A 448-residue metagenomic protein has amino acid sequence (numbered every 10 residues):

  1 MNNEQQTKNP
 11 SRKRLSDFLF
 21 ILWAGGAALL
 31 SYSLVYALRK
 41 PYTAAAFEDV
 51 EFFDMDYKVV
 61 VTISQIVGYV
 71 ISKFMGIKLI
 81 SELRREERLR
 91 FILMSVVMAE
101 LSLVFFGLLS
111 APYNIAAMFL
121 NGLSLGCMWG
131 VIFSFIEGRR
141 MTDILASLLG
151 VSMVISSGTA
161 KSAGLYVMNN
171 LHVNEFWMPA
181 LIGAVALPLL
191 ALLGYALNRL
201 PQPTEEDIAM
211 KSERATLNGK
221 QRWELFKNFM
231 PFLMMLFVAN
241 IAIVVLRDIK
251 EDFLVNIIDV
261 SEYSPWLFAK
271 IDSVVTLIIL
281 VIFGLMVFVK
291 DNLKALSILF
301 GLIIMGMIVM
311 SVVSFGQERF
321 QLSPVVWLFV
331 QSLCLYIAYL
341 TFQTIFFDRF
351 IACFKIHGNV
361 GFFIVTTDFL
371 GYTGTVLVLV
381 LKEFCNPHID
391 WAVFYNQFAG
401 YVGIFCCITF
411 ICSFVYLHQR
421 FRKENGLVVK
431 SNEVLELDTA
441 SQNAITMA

Functional and structural regions predicted by a protein language model:
M1-L19, M168-L236, V260, V289-D291 (+1 more regions): Intracellular loop-helix junctions on the cytosolic face of multi-pass helical membrane proteins
L38, D49-S64, M230-M235, V255-I278 (+1 more regions): Loop-to-transmembrane helix entry
Y42, G126-R140, I337-F354: Intracellular juxtamembrane helix-capping segments at the cytosolic ends of symmetry-related transmembrane helices
V59-I80, V274-I282: Central cavity-lining transmembrane alpha-helices of secondary-active solute carriers, predominantly the Major
S95-S110, I303-R319: C-terminal ends and interior cores of transmembrane alpha-helices in multi-pass membrane transporters/permeases
Y113-M128, Q321-Y339: Hydrophobic core of transmembrane alpha-helices in multi-pass small-molecule transporters, especially MFS/SLC-type
T142-N169, V185-A186, I364-V378: Glycine-rich segments within core transmembrane alpha-helices of 12-TM secondary carriers
S264-N292, G306, M310: Transmembrane alpha-helices of Major Facilitator/SLC transporters
